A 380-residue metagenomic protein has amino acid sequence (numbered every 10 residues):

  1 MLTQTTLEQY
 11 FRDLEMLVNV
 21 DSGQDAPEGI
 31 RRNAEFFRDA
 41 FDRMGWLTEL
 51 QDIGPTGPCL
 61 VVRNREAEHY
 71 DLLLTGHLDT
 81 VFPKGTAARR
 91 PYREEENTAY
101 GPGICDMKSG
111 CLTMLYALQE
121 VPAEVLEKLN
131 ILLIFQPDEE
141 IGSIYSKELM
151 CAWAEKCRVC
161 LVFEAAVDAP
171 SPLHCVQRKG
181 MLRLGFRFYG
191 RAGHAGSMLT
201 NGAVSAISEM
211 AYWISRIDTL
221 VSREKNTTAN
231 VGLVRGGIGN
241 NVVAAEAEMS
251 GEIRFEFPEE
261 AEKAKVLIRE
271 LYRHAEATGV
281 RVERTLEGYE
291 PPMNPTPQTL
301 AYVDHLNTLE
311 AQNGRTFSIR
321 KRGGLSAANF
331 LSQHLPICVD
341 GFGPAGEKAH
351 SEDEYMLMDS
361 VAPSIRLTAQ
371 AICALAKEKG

Functional and structural regions predicted by a protein language model:
L2-P102, L126, E310: Acidic/His- and Gly-rich active-site-bordering loop/insert found across diverse amide/peptide-bond hydrolases
L50-Q51, R284-E287, I319-K321: A structural preference for short, hydrophobic beta-strand core positions in alpha/beta folds
H69-F135, I141, E352, L357-P363: Active-site metal-coordination/substrate-binding segment of hydrolases, especially metallo-dependent peptidases
T75-G76, I134-Q136, L161-E164, R187-Y189 (+1 more regions): Short beta-strand segments
M107-Q177, S222, G380: Acidic/histidine-rich catalytic neighborhood of metal-dependent amide-processing enzymes
K147-P297, T308: Midchain, well-structured core segments that form catalytic/ion-binding scaffolds
Y212-S222, M293-V339: Active-site-adjacent substrate-binding region of metalloamidase/peptidase-like peptide-processing proteins
R315-E378: Zn-dependent metallopeptidase/amidohydrolase metal-coordination segment
